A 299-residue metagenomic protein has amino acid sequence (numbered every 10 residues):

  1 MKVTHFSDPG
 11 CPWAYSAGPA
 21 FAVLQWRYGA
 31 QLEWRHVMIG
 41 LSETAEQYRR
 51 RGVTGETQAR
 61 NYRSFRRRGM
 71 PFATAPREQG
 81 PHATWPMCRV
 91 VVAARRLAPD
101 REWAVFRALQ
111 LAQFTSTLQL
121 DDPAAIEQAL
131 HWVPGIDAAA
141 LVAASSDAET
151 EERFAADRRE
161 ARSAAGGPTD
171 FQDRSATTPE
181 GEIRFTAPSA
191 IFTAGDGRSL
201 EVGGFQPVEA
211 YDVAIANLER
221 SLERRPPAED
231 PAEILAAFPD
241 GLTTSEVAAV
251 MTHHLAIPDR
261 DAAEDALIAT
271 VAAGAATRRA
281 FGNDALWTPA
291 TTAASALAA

Functional and structural regions predicted by a protein language model:
M1-V3, M38-I39: N-terminal cysteine/histidine-rich coordination modules
H5-G10: Aromatic-flanked redox-active Cys/Sec active sites in thiol-based oxidoreductases, especially the WC-centered
C11-A14, A190: The canonical Cys-X-X-Cys-His
W13, V53, P207: Phosphate/oxyanion-binding active-site loops and adjacent basic polyanion-contact surfaces
S16-E127, E246-A248: Structural alpha/beta surface segment adjacent to cysteine/selenocysteine redox centers across thiol/disulfide enzymes
G18-L24, L111-A299: C-terminal cap of thioredoxin/glutaredoxin-like
